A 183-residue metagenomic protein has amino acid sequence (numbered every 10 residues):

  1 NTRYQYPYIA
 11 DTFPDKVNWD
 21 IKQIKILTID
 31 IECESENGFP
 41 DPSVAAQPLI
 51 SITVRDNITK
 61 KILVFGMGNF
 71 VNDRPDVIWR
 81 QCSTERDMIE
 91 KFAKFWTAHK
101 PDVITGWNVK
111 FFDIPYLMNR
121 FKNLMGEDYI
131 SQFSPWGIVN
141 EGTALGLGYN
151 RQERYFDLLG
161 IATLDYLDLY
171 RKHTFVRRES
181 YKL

Functional and structural regions predicted by a protein language model:
N1-V103: DnaQ-like (DEDDh/DEDDy) 3′-5′ exonuclease domain used for proofreading and 3′-end trimming on nucleic acids
P48-I62, V103-T105, V109-L183: Metal-dependent phosphoesterase core characteristic of DEDDh/y 3'-5' exonuclease domains
